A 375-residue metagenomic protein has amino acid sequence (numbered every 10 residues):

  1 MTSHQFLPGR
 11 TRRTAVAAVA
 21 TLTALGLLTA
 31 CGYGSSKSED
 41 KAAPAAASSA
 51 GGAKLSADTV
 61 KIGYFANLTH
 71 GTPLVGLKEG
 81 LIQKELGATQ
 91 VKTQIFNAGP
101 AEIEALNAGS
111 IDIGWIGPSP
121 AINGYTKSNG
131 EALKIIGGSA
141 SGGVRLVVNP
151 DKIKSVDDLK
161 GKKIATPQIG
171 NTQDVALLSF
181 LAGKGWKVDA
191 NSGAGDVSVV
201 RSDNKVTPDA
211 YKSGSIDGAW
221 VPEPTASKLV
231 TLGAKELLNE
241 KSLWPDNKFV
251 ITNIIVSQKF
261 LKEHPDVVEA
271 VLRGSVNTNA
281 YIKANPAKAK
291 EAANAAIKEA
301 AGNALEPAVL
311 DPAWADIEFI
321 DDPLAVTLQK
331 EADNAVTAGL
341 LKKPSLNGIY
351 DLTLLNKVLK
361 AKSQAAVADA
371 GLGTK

Functional and structural regions predicted by a protein language model:
S3-V19: Bacterial N-terminal signal peptides that target proteins for export
L25-A30: C-terminal motif of bacterial Sec signal peptides marking the signal peptidase cleavage site
G32-S35: Bacterial signal peptide processing site
D40-V200, D217: Short, glycine-/small- and polar/acidic-enriched structural segments that line small-molecule recognition paths
Q83-A88, D189-S192, S242-D246, A315-L324: Short, solvent-exposed loop/beta-turn-alpha elements that line the ligand-binding surface or hinge of extracytoplasmic
G193-D196, V200, K205-A295: Pocket-lining segment of extracytoplasmic ligand-binding domains
K262-K342: Secondary-structure end/capping motifs
D333-K375: Conserved C-terminal helix/tail region of periplasmic/extracytoplasmic solute-binding proteins
